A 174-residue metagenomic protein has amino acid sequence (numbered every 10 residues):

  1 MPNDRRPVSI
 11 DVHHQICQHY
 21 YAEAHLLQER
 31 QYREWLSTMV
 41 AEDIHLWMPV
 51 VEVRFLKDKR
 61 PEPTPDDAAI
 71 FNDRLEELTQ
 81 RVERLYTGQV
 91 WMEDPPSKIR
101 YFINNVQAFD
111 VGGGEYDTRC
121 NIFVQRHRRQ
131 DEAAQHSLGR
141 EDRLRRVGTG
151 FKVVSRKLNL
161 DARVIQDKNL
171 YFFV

Functional and structural regions predicted by a protein language model:
M1-T38, E52-R54: Short, low-complexity N-terminal intrinsically disordered segments enriched in polar/charged residues
P2, R6, H14-Q15, K57 (+3 more regions): Generic signal for short, ordered secondary-structure residues within or immediately flanking folded domains
H13-H14, H19-A22, R33, S37 (+5 more regions): Binding-site signature for planar aromatic cofactors or substrates
E23-H25, Q89-P96, R129-Q130: Short helix-to-loop capping/linker segments positioned immediately adjacent to catalytic or ligand/cofactor-binding
A41-T118: A solvent-exposed, acidic/Ser-Thr-rich amphipathic alpha-helical stretch
S97-R100, Q107-V174: A beta-strand edge to alpha-helix "cap/lid" segment located at domain peripheries
